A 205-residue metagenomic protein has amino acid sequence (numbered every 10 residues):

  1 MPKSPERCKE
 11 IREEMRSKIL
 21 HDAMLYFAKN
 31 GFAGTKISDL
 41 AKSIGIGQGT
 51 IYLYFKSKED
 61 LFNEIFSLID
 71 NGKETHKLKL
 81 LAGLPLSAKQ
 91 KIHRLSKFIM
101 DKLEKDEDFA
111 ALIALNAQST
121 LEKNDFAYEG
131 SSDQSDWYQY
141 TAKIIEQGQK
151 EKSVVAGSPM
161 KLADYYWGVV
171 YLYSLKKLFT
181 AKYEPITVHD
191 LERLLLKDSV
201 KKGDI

Functional and structural regions predicted by a protein language model:
M1-K3, R94-D101, Q139-E151, G168-V169 (+1 more regions): C-terminal peripheral helix-coil segments that are non-catalytic and often amphipathic
R12, R16, L20, F66 (+6 more regions): Amphipathic, non-transmembrane alpha-helical scaffold segments
M15-M24, L40, L61, I65-I69 (+2 more regions): Generic hydrophobic, amphipathic alpha-helix propensity
K18, Y26-D60, E64: Helix-turn-helix
E64, L78-D106, L162-Y166, H189 (+1 more regions): Hydrophobic alpha-helical connector segments
E74-T75, N124-E151, M160-D164: Amphipathic alpha-helical packing segments from all-alpha helical-bundle domains
M100-A142: Short secondary-structure transition hinges
